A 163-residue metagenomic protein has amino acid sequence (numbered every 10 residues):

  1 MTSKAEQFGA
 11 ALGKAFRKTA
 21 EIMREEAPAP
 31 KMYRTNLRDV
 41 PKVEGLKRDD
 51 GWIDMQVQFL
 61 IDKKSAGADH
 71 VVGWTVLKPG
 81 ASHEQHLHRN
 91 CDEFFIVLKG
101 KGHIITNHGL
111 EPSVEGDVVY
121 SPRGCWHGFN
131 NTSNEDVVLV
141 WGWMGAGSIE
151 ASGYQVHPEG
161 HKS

Functional and structural regions predicted by a protein language model:
T2-D69, Y154-S163: A short, N-terminal "cap"/entry segment at the start of jelly-roll beta-barrel domains of the cupin/DSBH fold
D54-V57, G73-H88: Conserved short histidine dyad/triad with adjacent acidic residue
W74-T75, Y120, E135-S152: A short hydrophobic beta-strand segment most commonly corresponding to one strand of the jelly-roll/cupin
E84-H86, I104-I105, S121, H127-S133: Short beta-strand His + acidic residue motifs that chelate non-heme Fe in jelly-roll/DSBH and cupin folds
N90, G109, C125-W126, E135 (+1 more regions): A generic "binding-loop/recognition-motif" signal
N90-D92, V97-G102, H108: Glycine- and acidic-residue-biased ligand/ion/polar-headgroup-sensing regions
H108-R123: Short acidic-glycine-tyrosine-enriched beta hairpin
